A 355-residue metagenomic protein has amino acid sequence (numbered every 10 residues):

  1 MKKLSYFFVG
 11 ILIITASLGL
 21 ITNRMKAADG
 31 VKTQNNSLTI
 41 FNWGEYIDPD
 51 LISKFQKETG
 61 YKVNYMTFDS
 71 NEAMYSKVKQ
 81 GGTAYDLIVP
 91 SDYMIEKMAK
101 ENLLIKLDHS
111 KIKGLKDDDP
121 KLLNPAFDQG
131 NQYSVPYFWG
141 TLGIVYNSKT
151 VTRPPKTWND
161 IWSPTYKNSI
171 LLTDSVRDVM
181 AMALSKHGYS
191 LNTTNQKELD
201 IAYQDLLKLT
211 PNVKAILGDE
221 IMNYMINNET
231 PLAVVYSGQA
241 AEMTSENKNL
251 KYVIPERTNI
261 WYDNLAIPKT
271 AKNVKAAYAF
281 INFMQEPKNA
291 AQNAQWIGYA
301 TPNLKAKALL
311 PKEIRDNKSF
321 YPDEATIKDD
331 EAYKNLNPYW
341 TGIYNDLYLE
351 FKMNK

Functional and structural regions predicted by a protein language model:
M1-S37, K355: Short, low-complexity disordered leader/linker segments with a strong preference for bacterial N-terminal type II
T22-K97: Early extracytoplasmic/lumenal segment of secretory-pathway proteins
M74-Y75, I95, W158, I221-Y224 (+3 more regions): Short, hydrophobic alpha-helical packing/hinge segments within bilobed ligand-binding/sensory domains
A84, V89-N212, I216-E229: Extracytoplasmic ligand-binding site segments that recognize negatively charged/polar headgroups
M94-K97, I226-N227, L232-N249: A ligand-binding cleft/hinge motif common to bilobed small-molecule-binding domains
G143-T150, S185-K186, Y262-V274, I281-M284 (+1 more regions): A bilobed periplasmic-binding-protein/Venus flytrap-type ligand-binding module shared by bacterial periplasmic
Y203-K208, E246-K269: Periplasmic-binding protein-like
A291-K355: C-terminal capping/gating helix-and-loop segments adjacent to ligand/active sites or protein-protein/ligand interfaces
